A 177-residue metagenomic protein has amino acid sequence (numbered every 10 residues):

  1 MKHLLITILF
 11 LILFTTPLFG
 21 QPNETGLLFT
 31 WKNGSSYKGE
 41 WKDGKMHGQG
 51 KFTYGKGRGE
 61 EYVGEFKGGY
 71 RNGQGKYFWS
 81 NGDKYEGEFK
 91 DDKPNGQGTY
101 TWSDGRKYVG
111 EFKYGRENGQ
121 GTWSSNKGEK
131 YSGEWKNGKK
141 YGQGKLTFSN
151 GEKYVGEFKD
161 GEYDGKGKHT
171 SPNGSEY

Functional and structural regions predicted by a protein language model:
L4-F14: Sec-dependent N-terminal signal peptides
F14-Y177: Glycine/tyrosine- and acidic-biased, solvent-exposed loop/turn segments at the edges of beta-strands
